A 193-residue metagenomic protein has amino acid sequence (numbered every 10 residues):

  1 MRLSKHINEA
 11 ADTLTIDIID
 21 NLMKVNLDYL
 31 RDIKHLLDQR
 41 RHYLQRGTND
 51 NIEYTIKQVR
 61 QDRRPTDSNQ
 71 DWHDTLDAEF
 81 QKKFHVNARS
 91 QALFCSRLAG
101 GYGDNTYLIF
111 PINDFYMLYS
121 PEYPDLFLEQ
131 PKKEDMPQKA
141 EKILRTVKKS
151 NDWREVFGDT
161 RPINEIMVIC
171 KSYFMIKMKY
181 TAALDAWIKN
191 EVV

Functional and structural regions predicted by a protein language model:
L3-A88, C170-K171, M178, D185-I188: ADP-ribose/NAD+-binding catalytic cleft of ART/PARP-like enzymes
D12-M23, T55, P111-V193: Active-site and NAD+-binding cores of ADP-ribose-processing enzymes
L27-L36, C95-G100, D152-V156, P162: Intrinsically disordered, low-complexity boundary segments flanking structured domains
R46-T48, C95-R97, F110: Short His-Asn-centered micro-motif
N49-I52, A99-Y102, D114-Y116: Short, solvent-exposed loop/turn segments at secondary-structure junctions
K83-D104: Extended catalytic/binding region for NAD+/ADP-ribose chemistry, centered on the ART fold
N105-P111: Active-site regions of enzymes building and remodeling cell-envelope glycoconjugates
